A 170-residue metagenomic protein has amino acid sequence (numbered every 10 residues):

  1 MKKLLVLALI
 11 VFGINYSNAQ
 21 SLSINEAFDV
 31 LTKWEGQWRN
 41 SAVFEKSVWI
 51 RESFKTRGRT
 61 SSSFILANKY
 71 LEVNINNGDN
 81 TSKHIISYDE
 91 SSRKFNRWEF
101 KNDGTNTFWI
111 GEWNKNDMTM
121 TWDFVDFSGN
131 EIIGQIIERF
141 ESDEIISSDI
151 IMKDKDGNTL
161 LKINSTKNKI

Functional and structural regions predicted by a protein language model:
L4-G13: Sec-dependent N-terminal signal peptides
A19-I170: Hydrophobic small-molecule pocket/channel-lining residues, especially in calycin-type beta-barrels
